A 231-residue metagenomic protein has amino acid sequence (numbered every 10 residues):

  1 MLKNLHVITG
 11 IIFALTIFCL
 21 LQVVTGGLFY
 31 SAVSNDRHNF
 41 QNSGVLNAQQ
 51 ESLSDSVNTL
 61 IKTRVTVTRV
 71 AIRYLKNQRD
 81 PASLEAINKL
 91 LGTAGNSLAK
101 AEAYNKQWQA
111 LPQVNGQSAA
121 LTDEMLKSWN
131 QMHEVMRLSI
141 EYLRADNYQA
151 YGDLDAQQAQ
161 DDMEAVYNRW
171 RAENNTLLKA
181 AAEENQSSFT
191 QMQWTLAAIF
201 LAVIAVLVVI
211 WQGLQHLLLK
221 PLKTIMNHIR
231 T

Functional and structural regions predicted by a protein language model:
M1-N4: Short, Lys/Arg-rich, polar N-terminal cytosolic tail immediately upstream of the first transmembrane signal-anchor
I8-I11, L15-T66, L84-N88, P112-W129 (+1 more regions): Amphipathic alpha-helical segments and their boundaries
L21, T25, H133-M136, V206: Membrane-embedded alpha-helical transmembrane segments of multi-pass integral membrane proteins
Y30-A48, V67-N77, V135-L196: Juxtamembrane amphipathic/coiled-coil helical coupling segments that flank and transmit signals to/from transmembrane
N47, I229-T231: Long cytosolic alpha-helical coiled-coil signaling stalks of chemosensory transducers
S52, V57-V67, L84-N147, D162 (+3 more regions): Heptad-repeat alpha-helical coiled-coil/4-helix-bundle sensor or tether segments in soluble regions
L177-H228: Selective recognition of signaling/oligomerization transmembrane alpha-helices
